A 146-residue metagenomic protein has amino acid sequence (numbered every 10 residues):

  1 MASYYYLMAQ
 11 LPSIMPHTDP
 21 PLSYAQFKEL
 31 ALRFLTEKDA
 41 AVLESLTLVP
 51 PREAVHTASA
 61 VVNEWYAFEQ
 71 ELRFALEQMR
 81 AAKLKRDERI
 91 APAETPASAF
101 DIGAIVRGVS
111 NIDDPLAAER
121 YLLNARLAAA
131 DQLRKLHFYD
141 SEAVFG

Functional and structural regions predicted by a protein language model:
M1-G146: Extended alpha-helical surfaces
